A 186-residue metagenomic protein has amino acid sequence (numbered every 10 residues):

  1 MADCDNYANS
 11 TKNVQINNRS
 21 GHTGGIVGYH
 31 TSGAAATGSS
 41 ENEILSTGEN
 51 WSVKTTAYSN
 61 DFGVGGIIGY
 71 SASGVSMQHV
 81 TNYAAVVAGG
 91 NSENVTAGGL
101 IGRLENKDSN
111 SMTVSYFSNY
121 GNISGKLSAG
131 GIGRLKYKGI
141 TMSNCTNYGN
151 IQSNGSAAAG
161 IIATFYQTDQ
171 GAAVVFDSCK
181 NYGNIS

Functional and structural regions predicted by a protein language model:
M1-S186: Surface-exposed loop/turn motifs in large extracellular/passenger domains
